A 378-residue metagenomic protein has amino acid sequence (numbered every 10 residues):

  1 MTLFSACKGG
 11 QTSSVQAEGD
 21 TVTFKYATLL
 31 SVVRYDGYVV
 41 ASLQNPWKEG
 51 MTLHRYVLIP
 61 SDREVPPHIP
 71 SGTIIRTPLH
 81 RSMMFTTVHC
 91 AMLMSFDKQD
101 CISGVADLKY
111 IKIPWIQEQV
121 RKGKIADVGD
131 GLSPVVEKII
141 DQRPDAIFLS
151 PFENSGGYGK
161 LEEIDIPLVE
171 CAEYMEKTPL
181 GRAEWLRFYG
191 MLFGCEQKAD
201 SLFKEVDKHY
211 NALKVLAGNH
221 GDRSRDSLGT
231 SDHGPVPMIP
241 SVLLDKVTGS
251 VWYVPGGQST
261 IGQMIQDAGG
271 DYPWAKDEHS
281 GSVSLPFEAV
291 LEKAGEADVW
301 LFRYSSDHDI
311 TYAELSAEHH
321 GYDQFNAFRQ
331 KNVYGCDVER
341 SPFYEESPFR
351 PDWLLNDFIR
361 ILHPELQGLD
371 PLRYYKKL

Functional and structural regions predicted by a protein language model:
M1-S5: Sec-dependent bacterial lipoprotein signal peptides
C7-C90, K198-H220, S227, H233-V242 (+5 more regions): Bacterial Sec-exported substrate-binding components of ABC uptake systems
S42-L43, W47-I140, A146-P151: A short, structured surface patch at a secondary-structure boundary
G72, T77-R81, A91-M92, I125-D130 (+6 more regions): Second-shell loop/turn segments in exported
H89, V105-W115, G156, A172-W185 (+1 more regions): Extracytoplasmic ligand-binding site segments that recognize negatively charged/polar headgroups
D130-P134, P151-S155, E176-A183, Q197-D200 (+4 more regions): Soluble non-cytosolic domains of exported or imported proteins
P179-S201, E205, N211, F302-L378: Structured C-terminal subdomain patch of bacterial secreted/periplasmic proteins
L213-L216, P237-T311: Flexible, glycine-rich surface segments
